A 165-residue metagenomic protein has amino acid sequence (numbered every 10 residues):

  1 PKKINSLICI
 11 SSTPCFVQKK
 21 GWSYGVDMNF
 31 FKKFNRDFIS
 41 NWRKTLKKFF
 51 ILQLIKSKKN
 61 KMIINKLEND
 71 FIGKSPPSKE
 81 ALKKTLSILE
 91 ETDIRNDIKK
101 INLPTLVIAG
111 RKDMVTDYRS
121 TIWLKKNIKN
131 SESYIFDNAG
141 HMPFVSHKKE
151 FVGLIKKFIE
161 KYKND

Functional and structural regions predicted by a protein language model:
I4-S40, K47, A81: Flexible "cap/lid" loop of the alpha/beta hydrolase fold
G25, S40-T92, N96-D97: Conserved alpha/beta-hydrolase catalytic His-Asp/Glu region
P77, T116, S146: Residue-level signal for the nucleotide or nucleotide-sugar donor/cofactor binding architecture
I101, V107-A109, D113: Short beta-strand/loop motif that positions the catalytic acidic residue of the alpha/beta-hydrolase fold
N102-L103, N130: Active-site acidic short loop of glycosyltransferases
M114-S120: Conserved alpha/beta-hydrolase "acid-adjacent" motif
I122-S131: Active-site-adjacent alpha-helix of alpha/beta-hydrolase-fold enzymes
S131-D165: Catalytic active-site module of serine/aspartate enzymes centered on a nucleophile-bearing elbow/loop
